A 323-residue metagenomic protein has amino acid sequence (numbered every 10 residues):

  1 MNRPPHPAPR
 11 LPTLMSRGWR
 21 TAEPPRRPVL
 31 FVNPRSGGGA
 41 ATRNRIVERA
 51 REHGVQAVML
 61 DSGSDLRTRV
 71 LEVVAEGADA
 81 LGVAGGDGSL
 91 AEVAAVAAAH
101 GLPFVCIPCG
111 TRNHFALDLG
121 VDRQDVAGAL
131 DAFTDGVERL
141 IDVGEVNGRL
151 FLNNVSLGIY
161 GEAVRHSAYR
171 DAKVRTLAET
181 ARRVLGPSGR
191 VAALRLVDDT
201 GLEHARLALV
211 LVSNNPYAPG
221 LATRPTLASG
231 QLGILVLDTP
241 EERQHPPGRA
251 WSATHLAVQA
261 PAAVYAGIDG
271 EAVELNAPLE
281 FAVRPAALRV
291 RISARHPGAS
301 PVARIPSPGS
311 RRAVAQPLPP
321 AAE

Functional and structural regions predicted by a protein language model:
M1-L81, A91, P297-P301, I305-E323: ATP/NTP phosphate-donor binding region
N2-G18, S229, V236-E323: ATP/nucleoside-binding phosphotransfer catalytic cores, i.e., glycine-rich phosphate-binding loops
S16, P24, V29-F31, R35 (+6 more regions): Catalytic core of DAGKc-family lipid kinases
G82, V105: Short aromatic-hydrophobic micro-motifs that form the base-stacking/packing surface for donor nucleotide recognition
V83-D87: N-terminal glycine-rich "phosphate-gripper" loop used for MgATP/nucleotide binding and carboxylate activation
G88-V93, H114: Short glycine/serine/threonine-rich phosphate/pyrophosphate-binding segments that cradle anionic phosphate groups
H166, A192, V197-T200, A205-H255: Internal anion-binding site segments
